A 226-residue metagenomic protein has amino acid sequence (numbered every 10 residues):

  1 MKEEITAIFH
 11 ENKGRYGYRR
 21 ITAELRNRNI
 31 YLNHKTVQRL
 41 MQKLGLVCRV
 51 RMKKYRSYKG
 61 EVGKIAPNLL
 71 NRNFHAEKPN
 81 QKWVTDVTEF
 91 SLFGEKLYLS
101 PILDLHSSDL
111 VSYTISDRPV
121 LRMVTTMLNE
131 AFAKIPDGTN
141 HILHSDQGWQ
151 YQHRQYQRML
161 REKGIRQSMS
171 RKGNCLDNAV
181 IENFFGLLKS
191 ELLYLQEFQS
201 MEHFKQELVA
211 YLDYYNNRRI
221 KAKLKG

Functional and structural regions predicted by a protein language model:
M1-K78, N174: Basic, flexible linker segments flanking DNA-binding modules in nucleic acid-interacting mobile-element proteins
I5, I21, V37, M41 (+12 more regions): Mobile genetic element proteins and their domesticated derivatives, centered on retroelements and DNA transposons
E11-G14, N29-Y31, F74-A76, L92-F93 (+3 more regions): Conserved, non-catalytic sequence blocks in retroelement Pol enzymes and Pol-derived host proteins
K59-E61, S145-Q147, H153-R154, Q167-K189 (+1 more regions): RNase H-like two-metal-ion nuclease catalytic core shared by retroviral integrases and related mobile-element nucleases
A76-V111, D117-P119: An active-site-proximal beta-strand-loop segment
D109-Y113, Q167-S170, Y194-L195: Short small-residue beta-strand/loop micro-motif enriched in glycine and branched aliphatics
T114-P136: Active-site beta-loop-alpha junctions of metal-dependent nucleic acid enzymes, especially the RNase H-like/DDE
Q157-R161, V180-A222: Charged alpha-helix within mobile-element recombinases
